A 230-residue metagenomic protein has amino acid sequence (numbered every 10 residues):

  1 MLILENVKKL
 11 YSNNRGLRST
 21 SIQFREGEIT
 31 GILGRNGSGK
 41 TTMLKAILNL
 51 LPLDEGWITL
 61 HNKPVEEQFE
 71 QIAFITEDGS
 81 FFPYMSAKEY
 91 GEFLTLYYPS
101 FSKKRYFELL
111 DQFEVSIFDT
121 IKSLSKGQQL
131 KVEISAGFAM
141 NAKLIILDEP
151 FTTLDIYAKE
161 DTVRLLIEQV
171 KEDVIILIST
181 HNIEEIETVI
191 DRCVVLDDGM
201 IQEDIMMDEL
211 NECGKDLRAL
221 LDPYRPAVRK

Functional and structural regions predicted by a protein language model:
L2, L17-S19: Conserved structural motif at the start of ABC-family nucleotide-binding domains
L33-R35: The feature captures the beta-strand-to-loop junction immediately N-terminal to the Walker
L48: Helix-to-loop junction immediately C-terminal to a conserved catalytic motif
E55-Q68: Conserved ABC transporter NBD signature motif
D78-S123, Q129-V132: ABC-family P-loop ATPase nucleotide-binding domains
I145-E149: Catalytic Walker B motif of ABC-type/P-loop ATPase nucleotide-binding domains
T180-H181: H-loop/switch region of ABC-family ATPase nucleotide-binding domains
